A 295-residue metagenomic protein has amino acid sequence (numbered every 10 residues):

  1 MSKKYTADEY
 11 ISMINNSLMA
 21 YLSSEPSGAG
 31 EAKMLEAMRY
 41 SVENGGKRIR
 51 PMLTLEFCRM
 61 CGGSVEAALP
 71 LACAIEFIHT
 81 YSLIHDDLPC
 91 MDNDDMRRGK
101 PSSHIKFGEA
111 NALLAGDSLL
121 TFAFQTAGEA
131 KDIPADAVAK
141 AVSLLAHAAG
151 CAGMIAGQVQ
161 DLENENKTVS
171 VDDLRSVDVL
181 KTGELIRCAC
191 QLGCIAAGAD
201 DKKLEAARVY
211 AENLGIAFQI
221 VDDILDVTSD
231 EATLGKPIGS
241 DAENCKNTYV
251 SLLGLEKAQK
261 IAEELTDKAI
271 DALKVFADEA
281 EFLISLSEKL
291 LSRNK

Functional and structural regions predicted by a protein language model:
M1-P26: N-terminal amphipathic/basic leader segments beginning at the initiator methionine
E9-Y10, A29-L273, E279-L291: Mg2+-dependent prenyl diphosphate-binding active-site environment of isoprenoid biosynthetic enzymes
N294-K295: Short cytosolic juxtamembrane segments of multi-pass membrane proteins
